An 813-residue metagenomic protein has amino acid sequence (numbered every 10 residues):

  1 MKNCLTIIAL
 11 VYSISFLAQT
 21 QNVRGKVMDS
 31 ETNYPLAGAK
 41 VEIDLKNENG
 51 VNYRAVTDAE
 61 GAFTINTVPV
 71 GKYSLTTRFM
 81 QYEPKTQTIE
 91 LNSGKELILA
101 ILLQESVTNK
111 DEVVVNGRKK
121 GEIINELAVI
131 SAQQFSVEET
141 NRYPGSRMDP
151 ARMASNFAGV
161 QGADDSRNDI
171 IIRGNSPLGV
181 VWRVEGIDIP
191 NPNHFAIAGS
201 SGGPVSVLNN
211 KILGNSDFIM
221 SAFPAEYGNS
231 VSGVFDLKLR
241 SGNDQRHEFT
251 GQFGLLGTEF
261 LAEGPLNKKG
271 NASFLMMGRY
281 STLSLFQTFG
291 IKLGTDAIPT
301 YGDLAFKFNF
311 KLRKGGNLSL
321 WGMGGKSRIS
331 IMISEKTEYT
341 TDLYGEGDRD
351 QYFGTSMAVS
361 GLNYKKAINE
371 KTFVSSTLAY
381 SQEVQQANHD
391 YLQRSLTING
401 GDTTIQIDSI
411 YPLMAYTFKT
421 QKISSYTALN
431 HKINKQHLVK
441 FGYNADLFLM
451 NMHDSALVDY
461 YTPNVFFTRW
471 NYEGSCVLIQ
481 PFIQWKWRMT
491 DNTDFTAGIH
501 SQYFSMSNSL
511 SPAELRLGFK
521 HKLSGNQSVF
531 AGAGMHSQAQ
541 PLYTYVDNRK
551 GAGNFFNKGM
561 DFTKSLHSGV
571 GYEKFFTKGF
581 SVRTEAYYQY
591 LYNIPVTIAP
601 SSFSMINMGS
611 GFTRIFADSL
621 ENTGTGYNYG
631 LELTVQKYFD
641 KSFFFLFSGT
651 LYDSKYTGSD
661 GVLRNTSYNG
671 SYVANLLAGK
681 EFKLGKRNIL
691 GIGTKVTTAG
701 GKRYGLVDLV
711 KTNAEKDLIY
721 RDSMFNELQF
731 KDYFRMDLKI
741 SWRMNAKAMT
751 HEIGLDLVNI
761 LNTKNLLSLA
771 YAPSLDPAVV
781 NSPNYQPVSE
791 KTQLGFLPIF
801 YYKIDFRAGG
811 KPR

Functional and structural regions predicted by a protein language model:
A18-E112, R118: Periplasm-facing N-terminal accessory domains of Gram-negative outer-membrane beta-barrel systems
E83, E90-I98, V114-F223, V234 (+1 more regions): Periplasmic N-terminal accessory/gating domains of Gram-negative outer-membrane beta-barrel systems
N193, G199, S334-E335, Y339 (+5 more regions): Surface-exposed extracellular loop regions of Gram-negative outer-membrane beta-barrel proteins, predominantly
G254-Y280, L293-M332, Y352-Y380, I433-F441: Transmembrane beta-barrel wall of Gram-negative outer-membrane proteins
N317-A367, Q382-Q406, I410-K419: Flexible loop and strand-edge segments within Gram-negative outer membrane beta-barrel domains
M414, K422-S424, R469-S475, Q480 (+5 more regions): Outer membrane beta-barrel strand-and-loop segments of large Gram-negative receptors, especially TonB-dependent
T490, Y588-Y590, F612-G700, K803: Gram-negative outer-membrane beta-barrel transporters
F645, V696-K716, Y733-R735, W742-R813: C-terminal beta-signal and adjacent terminal beta-strands/loops of Gram-negative outer-membrane beta-barrel proteins
